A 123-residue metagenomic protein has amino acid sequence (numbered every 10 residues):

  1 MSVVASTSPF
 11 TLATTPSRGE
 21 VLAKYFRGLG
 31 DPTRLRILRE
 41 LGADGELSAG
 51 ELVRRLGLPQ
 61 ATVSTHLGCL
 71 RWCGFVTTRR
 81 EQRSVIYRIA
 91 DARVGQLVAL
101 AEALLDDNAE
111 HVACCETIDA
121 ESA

Functional and structural regions predicted by a protein language model:
M1-V21, A43, D91-A123: Amphipathic alpha-helical dimerization/coiled-coil segments that flank or bridge DNA-binding/regulatory modules
A13-A61, E81-V94: N-terminal helix-turn-helix DNA-binding core of bacterial DNA-binding proteins
L22, W72-C73: A generic local structural motif
R54, R71-W72: Alpha-helical residues within the helix-turn-helix
A61-V63, D119: A short, surface-exposed loop/turn module that caps and links secondary-structure elements
H66: Residues within the DNA-recognition helix of helix-turn-helix
